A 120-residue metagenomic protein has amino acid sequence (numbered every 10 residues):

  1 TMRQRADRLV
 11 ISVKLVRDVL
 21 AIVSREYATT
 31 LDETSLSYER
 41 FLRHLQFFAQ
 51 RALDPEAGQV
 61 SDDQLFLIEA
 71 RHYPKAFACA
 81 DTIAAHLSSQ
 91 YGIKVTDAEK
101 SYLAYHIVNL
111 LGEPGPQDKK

Functional and structural regions predicted by a protein language model:
T1-K120: A cross-family "folded-core" feature that marks the main globular domain of proteins
